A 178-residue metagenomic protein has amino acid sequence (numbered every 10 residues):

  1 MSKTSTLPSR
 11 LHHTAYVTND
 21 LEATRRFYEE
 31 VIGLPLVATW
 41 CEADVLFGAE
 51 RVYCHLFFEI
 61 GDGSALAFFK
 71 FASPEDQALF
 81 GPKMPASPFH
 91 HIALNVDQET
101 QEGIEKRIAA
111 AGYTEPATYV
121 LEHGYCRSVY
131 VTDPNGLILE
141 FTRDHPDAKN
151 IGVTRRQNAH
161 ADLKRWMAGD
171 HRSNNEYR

Functional and structural regions predicted by a protein language model:
S2, S9, L21-E22, S64 (+4 more regions): Vicinal oxygen chelate
V17-A65: Core segments of cupin and vicinal oxygen chelate
A43-L46, P74-F80: A short, acidic/glycine-rich surface segment
F57-E59, K70, Y130-T132: Short, well-ordered beta-strand micro-motif
Q77-G81, N150-V153: A short, polar/proline- and glycine-enriched secondary-structure boundary/capping micro-motif
P146-A161: A short, polar/charged loop-to-alpha-helix boundary motif
